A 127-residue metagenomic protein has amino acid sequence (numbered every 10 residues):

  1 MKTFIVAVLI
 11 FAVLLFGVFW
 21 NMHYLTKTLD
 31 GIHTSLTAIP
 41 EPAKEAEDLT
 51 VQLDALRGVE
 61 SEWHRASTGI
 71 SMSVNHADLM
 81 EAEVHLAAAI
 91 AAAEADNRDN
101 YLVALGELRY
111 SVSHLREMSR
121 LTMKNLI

Functional and structural regions predicted by a protein language model:
T3-F19: Hydrophobic membrane-insertion alpha-helices, especially the h-region of bacterial N-terminal signal peptides
T3-F4, Y24-L29, Y101: Short, aromatic-rich membrane-interface segments at the entry and exit of alpha-helical transmembrane domains
L25-P42: Alpha-helical transmembrane signal-anchor/signal-peptide segments
I39, A43-V51, A89, A93-N100: Short helix-adjacent coil turns
L49-A92: Extracytoplasmic/periplasmic/luminal assembly and interaction segments in envelope/secretory/respiratory proteins
V74-T122: Structured, soluble extracytoplasmic/luminal domains of envelope-associated proteins
L126-I127: Short, solvent-exposed mixed-charge patches
